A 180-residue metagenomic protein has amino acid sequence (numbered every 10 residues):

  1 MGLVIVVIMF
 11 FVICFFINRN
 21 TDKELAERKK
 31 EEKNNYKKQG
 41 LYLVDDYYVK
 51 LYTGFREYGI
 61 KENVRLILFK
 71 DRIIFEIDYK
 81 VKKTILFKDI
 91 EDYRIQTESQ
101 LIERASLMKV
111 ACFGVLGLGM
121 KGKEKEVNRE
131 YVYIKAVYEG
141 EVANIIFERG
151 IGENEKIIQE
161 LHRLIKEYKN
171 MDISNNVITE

Functional and structural regions predicted by a protein language model:
G2-R72: Anionic N-terminal interaction surfaces
K61, D78-K80, V137-V142: Glycine-centered tight beta-turn/hairpin loop motif at sheet-sheet or coil-to-beta transitions
K61-N63, K80, V127-V132: Short, surface-exposed coil-to-beta transition loops
N63-R65, K82, D92: Short, surface-exposed charged micro-motifs
R65-I74, K88, E139-G140: Short, solvent-exposed coil/turn segments at beta-strand boundaries
F69, E76-I77, K135, I146: Beta-strand residues in well-ordered beta-sheet regions across diverse protein folds
I73, T84-L101: Phosphoinositide-dependent membrane-docking surfaces
Y93-E180: Acidic, Ser/Thr- and proline-rich intrinsically disordered linker/docking segments of eukaryotic scaffolds
